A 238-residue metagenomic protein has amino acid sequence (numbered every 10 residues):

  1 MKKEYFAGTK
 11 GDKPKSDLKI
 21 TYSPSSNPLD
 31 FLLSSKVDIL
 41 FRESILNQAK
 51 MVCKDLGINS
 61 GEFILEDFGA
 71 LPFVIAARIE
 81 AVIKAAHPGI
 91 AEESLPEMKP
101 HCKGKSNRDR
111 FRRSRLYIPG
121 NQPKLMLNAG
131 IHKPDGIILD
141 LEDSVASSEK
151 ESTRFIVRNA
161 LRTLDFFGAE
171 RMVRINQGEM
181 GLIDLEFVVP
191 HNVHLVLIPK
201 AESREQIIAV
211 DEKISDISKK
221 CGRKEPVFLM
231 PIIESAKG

Functional and structural regions predicted by a protein language model:
M1-N107: N-terminal intrinsically disordered, cationic/polar leader segments that include organellar targeting peptides
D109-R110, R115-K133, I138-G238: Conserved alpha/beta-domain cores
